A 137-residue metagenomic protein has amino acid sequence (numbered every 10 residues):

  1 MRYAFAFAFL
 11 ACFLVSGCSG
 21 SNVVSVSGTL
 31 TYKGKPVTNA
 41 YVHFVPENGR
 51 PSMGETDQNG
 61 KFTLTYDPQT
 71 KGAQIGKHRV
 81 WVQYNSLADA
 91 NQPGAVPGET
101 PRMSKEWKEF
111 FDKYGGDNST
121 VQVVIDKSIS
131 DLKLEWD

Functional and structural regions predicted by a protein language model:
R2-D137: Glycine/proline-rich low-complexity segments that form flexible loops, beta-turns, and polyproline
